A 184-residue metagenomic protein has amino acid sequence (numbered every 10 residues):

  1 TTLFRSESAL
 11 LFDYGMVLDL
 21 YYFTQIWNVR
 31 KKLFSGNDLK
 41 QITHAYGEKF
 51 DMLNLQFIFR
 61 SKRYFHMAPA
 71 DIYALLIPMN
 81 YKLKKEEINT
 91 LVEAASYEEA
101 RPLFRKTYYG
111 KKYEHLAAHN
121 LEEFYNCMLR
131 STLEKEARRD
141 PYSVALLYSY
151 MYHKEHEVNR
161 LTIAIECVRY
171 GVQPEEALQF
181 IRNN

Functional and structural regions predicted by a protein language model:
T1-N184: Extended alpha-helical surfaces
